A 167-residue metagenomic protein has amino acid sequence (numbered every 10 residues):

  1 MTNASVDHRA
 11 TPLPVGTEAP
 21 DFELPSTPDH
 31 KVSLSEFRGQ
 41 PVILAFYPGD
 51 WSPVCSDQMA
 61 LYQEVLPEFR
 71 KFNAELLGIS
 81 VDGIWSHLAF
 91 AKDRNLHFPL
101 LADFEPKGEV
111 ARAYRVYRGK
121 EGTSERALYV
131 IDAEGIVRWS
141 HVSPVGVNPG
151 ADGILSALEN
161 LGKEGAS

Functional and structural regions predicted by a protein language model:
M1-S167: Chalcogenol-based redox active-site neighborhoods
